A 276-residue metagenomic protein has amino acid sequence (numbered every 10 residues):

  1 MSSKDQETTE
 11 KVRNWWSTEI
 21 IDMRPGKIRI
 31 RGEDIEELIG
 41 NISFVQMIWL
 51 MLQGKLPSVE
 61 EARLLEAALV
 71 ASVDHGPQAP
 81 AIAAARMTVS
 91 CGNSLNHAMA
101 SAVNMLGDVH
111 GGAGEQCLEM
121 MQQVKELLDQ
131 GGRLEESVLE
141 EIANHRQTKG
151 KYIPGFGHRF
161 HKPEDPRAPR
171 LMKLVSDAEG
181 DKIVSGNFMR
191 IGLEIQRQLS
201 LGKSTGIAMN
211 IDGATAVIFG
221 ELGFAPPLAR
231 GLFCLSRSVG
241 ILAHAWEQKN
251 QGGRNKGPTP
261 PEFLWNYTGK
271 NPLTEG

Functional and structural regions predicted by a protein language model:
S2-G276: Non-transmembrane, aqueous-exposed alpha-helical and coiled segments at domain scale
